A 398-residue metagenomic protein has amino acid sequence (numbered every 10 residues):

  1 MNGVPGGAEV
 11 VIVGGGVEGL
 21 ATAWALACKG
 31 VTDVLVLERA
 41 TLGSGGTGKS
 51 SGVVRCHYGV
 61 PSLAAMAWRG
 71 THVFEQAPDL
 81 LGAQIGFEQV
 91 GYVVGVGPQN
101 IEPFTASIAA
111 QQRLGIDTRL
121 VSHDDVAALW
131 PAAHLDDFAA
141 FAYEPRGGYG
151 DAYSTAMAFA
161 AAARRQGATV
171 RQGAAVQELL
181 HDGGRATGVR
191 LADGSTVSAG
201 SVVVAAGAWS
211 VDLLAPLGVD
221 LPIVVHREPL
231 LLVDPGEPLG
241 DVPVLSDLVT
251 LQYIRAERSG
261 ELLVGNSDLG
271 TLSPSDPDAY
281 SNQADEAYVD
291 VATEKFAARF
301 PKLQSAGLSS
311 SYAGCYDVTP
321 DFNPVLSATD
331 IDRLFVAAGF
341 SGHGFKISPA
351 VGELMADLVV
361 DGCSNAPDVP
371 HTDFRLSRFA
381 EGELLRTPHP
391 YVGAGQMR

Functional and structural regions predicted by a protein language model:
V4-E18, L35: Beta1/beta-strand and adjacent pyrophosphate-binding region of the FAD-binding site in flavoprotein oxidoreductases
P5-A8, L191-S201: Core beta-strand elements of the Rossmann-like FAD/NAD(P) dinucleotide-binding domain in flavoenzyme oxidoreductases
A27-T47: Glycine-rich FAD pyrophosphate-binding loop
S51-L129, L251-Y253, F296: Dinucleotide-binding Rossmann-like beta1-alpha1 core, especially the glycine-rich loop that anchors the ADP
E144-D193, V197: Helical element adjacent to the flavin cofactor pocket in flavoenzyme catalytic cores
S195-P243: Central helical "cap/lid" subdomain
P235-R333: Active-site lid/adjacent beta-loop-alpha segment flanking the redox-cofactor pocket in flavoenzymes
E294-R398: C-terminal catalytic lobe of FAD-dependent flavoproteins
